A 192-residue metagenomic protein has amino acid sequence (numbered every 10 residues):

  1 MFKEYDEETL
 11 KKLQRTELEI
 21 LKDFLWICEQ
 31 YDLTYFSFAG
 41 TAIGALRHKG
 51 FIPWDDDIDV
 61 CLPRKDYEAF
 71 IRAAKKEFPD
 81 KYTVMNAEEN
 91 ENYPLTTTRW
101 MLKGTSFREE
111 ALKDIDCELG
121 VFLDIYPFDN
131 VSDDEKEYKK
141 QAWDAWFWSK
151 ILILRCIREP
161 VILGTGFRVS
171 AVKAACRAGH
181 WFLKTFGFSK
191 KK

Functional and structural regions predicted by a protein language model:
F2-E29, A74-D133, I151-K192: Conserved catalytic core of two-metal-ion nucleotidyltransferases
L25-I58, Y67: Active-site nucleotide-donor binding segment shared across nucleotidyl transfer reactions
C61-P63: Short hydrophobic/aromatic beta-strand micro-patches that form the beta-sheet surface supporting nucleotide- or nucleic
E68-R72: Short, conserved charged micro-motifs
D134-Q141: A short secondary-structure junction signal
W143-K150: A contiguous, mid-domain pocket- or channel-lining segment that forms the substrate-recognition surface
